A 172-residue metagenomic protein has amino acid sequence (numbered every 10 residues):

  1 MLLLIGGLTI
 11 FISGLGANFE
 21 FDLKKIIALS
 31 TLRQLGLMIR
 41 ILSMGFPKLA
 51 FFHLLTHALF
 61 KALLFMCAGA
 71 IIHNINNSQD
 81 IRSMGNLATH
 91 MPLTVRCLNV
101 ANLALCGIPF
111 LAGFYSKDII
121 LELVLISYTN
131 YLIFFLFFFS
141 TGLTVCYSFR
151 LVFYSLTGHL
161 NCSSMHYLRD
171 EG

Functional and structural regions predicted by a protein language model:
M1-G172: Hydrophobic transmembrane alpha-helices and their helix-loop junctions in integral membrane proteins
